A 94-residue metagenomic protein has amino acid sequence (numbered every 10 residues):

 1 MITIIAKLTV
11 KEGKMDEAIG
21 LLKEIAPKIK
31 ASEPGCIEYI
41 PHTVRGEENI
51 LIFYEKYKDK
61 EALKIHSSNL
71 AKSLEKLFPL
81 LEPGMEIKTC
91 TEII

Functional and structural regions predicted by a protein language model:
M1-I2, I94: Absolute protein N-terminus
I2-T9, E38-S67: Short, well-ordered beta-strand segments in beta-rich or mixed alpha/beta enzyme and ligand-binding folds
T9-V10, I94: Short histidine/acidic/glycine/proline-rich micro-motifs that form metal- and phosphate-coordinating active-site loops
V10-E17: Short, surface-exposed ligand-recognition loops at beta-strand->loop->(often short) alpha-helix junctions that present
I25-S32, C36-I37, K56-T89: An amphipathic, aromatic/His-enriched active-site/gating alpha helix that lines ligand/cofactor pockets
T43, T89-I93: A general secondary-structure junction signal
